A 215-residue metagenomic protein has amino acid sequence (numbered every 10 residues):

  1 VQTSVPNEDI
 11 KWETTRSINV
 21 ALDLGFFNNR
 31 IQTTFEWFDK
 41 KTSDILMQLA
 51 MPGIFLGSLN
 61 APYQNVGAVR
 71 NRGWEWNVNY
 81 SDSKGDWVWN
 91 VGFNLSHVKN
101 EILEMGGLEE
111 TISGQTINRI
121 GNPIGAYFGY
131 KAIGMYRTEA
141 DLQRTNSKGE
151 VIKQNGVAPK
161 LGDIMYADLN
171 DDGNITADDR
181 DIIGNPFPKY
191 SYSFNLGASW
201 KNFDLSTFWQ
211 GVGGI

Functional and structural regions predicted by a protein language model:
V1-Y127: Extracellular/periplasmic, surface-exposed regions of secreted and cell-surface proteins
E36-D39, Y80, D179, T207-G213: Active-site proximal loops enriched in glycine and acidic residues that flank catalytic Cys/His/Asp and coordinate
K41-T42, K99-E101, S199-I215: C-terminal beta-signal and adjacent terminal beta-strands/loops of Gram-negative outer-membrane beta-barrel proteins
Q64, S83-N185: Conserved small-residue
